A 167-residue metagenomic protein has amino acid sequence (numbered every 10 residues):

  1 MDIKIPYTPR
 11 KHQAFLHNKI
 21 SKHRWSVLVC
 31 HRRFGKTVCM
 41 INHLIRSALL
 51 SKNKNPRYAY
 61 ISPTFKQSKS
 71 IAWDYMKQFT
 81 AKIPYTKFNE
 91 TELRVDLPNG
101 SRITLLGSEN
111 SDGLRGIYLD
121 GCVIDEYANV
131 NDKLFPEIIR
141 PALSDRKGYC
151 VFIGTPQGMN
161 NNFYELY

Functional and structural regions predicted by a protein language model:
M1-Y167: Phosphate/NTP-binding elements of NTP-utilizing enzymes
